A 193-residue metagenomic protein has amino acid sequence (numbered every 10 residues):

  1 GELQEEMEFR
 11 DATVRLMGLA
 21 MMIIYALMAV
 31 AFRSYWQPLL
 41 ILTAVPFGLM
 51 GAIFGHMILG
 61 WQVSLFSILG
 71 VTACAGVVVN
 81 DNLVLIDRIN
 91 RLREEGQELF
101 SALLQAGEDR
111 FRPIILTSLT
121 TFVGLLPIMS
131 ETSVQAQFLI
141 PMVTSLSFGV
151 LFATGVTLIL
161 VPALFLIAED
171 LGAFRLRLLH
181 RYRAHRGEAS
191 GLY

Functional and structural regions predicted by a protein language model:
G1-L19, L103, S133-V134: Juxtamembrane "pre-transmembrane" interface segments
Q4, L83-V84, Q137: Active-site phosphate/pyrophosphate-handling residues
V14, F111-R112: Solvent-exposed alpha-helix faces
I23-D109, I115-E131, F148, F152 (+1 more regions): Hydrophobic transmembrane alpha-helices and their membrane-interface caps in long multi-pass transport proteins
L104, V134-Q137, A163-Y193: Interfacial helix-loop-helix hairpins and adjacent transmembrane helices of multi-pass alpha-helical membrane proteins
F138-V143: Structured binding elements
